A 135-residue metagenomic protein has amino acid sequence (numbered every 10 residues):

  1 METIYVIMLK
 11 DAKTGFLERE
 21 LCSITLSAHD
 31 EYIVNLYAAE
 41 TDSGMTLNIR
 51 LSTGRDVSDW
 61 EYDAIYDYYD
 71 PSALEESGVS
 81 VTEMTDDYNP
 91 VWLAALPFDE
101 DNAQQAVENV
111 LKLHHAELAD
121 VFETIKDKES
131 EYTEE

Functional and structural regions predicted by a protein language model:
M1, T133-E135: Gram-positive cell-envelope targeting signals
M1-N35: Charge-rich, low-complexity N-terminal segments
I4, T46-R50, L93: Broad gene-expression machinery/nucleic-acid interaction feature
L9-K10, Y37, S52-G54, P97-D99: A structural detector for beta-sheet-dominated domains
L21-P71: Amphipathic, interaction-prone secondary-structure segments
E31-V34, L74-G78, E117-E123: Glycine-rich loops and low-complexity Gly/Arg-rich segments that provide flexible linkers or classic glycine-based
V57-L93: Acidic, aromatic-enriched beta-alpha/helix-loop junctions
V81-T133: Acidic, low-complexity intrinsically disordered segments
